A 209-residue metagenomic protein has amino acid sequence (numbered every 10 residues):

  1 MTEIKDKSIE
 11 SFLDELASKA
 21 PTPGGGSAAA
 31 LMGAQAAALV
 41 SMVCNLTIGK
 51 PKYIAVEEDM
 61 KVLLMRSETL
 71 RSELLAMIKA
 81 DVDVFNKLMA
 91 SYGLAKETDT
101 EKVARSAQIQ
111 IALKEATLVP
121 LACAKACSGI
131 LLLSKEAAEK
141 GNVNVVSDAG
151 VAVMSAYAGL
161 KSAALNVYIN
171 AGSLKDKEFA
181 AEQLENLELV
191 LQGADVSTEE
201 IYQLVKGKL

Functional and structural regions predicted by a protein language model:
I4-K7, A122, I169-N170: Polytopic transmembrane helical bundles with strong interfacial aromatic enrichment
I4-P23: Short, hydrophobic/aliphatic alpha-helical segments
S18-L39, V145-A163: Conserved phosphate/anionic-ligand binding catalytic regions in large, soluble enzymes, centered on
L31-Q35, L63, L70-M77, A116-A126 (+5 more regions): Amphipathic alpha-helix face/heptad-repeat signature
L39-L46: A conserved active-site cap/scaffold subdomain adjacent to cofactor or substrate pockets
P51-A90, V190: A structural-propensity feature for long, helix-poor, extended segments
D81, F85-M154, A158: Amphipathic alpha-helical interface segments
I130, A137, V145-L204: Preference for long, well-ordered alpha-helical segments
